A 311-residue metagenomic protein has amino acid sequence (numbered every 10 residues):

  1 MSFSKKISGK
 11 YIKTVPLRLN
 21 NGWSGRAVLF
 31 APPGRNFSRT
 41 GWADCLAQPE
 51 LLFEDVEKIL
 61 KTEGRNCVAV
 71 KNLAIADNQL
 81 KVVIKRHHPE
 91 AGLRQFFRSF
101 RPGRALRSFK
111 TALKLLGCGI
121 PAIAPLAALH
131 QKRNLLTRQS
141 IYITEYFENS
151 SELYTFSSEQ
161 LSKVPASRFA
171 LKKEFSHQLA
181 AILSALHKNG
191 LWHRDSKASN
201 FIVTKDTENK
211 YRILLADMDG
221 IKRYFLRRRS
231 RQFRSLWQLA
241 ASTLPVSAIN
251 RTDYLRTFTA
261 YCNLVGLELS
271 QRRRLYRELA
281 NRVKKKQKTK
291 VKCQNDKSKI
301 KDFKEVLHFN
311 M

Functional and structural regions predicted by a protein language model:
F3-D77: ATP-binding glycine-rich phosphate-binding loop
A43-Y154, P165, S184-N189, R282 (+1 more regions): Conserved ATP-binding subdomain of kinase catalytic cores across diverse folds
Q131-K132, K205-T207: Short, low-complexity Ser/Thr-rich regulatory SLiMs
L191-A198: Catalytic-loop of the protein kinase fold
F201-V203: Hydrophobic residue at the +6 position relative to the catalytic HRD Asp in the kinase catalytic loop
Y211-A280: C-lobe/activation-segment region of protein kinase-like
K288-M311: Short, basic, low-complexity termini and linkers enriched in Ser/Thr/Gly/Pro that act as targeting/leader peptides
